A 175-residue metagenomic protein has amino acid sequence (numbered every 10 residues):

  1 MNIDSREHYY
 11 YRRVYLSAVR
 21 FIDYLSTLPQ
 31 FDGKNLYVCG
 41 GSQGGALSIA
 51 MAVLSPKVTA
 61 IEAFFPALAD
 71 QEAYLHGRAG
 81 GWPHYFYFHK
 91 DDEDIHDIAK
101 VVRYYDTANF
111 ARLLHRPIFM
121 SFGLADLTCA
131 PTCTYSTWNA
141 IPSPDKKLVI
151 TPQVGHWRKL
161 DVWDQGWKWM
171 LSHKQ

Functional and structural regions predicted by a protein language model:
M1-L16, A73-G81: Cap/lid segment of the alpha/beta-hydrolase catalytic domain
S26, C39, G45-P56, I61 (+1 more regions): Short glycine-enriched nucleophile-adjacent loop and the immediately C-terminal alpha-helix near the catalytic center
Q30-S42: Alpha/beta-hydrolase fold nucleophile elbow
I49-E93, R158: Hydrolase active-site cap/lid region
D94-F110: Active-site nucleophile elbow and catalytic-triad environment of alpha/beta-hydrolase enzymes
L114, M120-F122, D126: Short beta-strand/loop motif that positions the catalytic acidic residue of the alpha/beta-hydrolase fold
L124-C129, H156-W157: Acidic catalytic loop of the alpha/beta-hydrolase fold
Y135-Q175: C-terminal catalytic histidine-bearing segment of alpha/beta-hydrolase fold enzymes
